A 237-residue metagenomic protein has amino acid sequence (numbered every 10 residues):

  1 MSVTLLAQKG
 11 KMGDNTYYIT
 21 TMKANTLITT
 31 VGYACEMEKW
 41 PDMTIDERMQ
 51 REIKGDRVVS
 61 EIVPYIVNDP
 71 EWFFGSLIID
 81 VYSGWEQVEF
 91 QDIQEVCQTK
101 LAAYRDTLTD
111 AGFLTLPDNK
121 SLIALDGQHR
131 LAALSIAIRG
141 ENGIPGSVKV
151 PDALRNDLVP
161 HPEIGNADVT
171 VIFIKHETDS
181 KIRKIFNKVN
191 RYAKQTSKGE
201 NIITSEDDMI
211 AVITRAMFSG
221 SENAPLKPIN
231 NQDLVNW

Functional and structural regions predicted by a protein language model:
M1-T107, A111-L114, S121: N-terminal extension/subdomain marker
R57, E61, K120, D126-A132 (+2 more regions): Short, well-structured alpha-helical interface segments that form or flank functional binding sites
E71, D118, E163-A167: A short, structural micro-pattern
G75, K120-L122, A167-V171: Generic beta-strand structural signal
V81-S83, D126-H129, I138, F173-E177: Short, flexible loop/turn elements at secondary-structure junctions
W85-V88, L131-A133, D179-I182: Short catalytic/ligand-binding loop motif for oxyanion handling, primarily in non-cytosolic enzymes, centered on
L114-N142: A sequence-level detector for short glycine-anchored, His/Arg-bearing signature motifs that mark catalytic or binding
S135-N156, P160-W237: Solvent-exposed functional surfaces
